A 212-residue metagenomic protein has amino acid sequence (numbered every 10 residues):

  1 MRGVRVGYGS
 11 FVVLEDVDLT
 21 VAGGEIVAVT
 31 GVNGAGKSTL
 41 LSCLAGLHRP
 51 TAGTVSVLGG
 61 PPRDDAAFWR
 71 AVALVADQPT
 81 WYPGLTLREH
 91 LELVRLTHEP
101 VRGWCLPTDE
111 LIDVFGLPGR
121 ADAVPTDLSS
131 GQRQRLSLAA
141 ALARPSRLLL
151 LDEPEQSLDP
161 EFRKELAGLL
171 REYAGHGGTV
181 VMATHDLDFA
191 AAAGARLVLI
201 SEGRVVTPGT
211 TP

Functional and structural regions predicted by a protein language model:
T30-V32: The feature captures the beta-strand-to-loop junction immediately N-terminal to the Walker
A45: Helix-to-loop junction immediately C-terminal to a conserved catalytic motif
G53-F68: Conserved ABC transporter NBD signature motif
E92, G103-R120: Conserved ABC ATPase "signature" region
V124-L128: Conserved ABC ATPase signature
L149-E153: Catalytic Walker B motif of ABC-type/P-loop ATPase nucleotide-binding domains
T184-H185: H-loop/switch region of ABC-family ATPase nucleotide-binding domains
